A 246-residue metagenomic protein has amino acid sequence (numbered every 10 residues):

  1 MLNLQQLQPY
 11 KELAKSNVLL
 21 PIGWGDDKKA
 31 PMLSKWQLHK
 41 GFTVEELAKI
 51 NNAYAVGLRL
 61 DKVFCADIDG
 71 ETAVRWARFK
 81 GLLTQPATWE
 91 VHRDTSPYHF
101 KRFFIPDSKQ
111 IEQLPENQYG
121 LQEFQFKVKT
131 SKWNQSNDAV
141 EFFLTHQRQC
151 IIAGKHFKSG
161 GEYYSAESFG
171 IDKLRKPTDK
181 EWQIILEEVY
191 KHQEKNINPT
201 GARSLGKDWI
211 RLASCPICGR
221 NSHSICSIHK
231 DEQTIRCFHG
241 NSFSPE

Functional and structural regions predicted by a protein language model:
M1-I197, C218: Conserved phosphate/metal-binding and DNA-contacting active-site motifs used in DNA phosphodiester-bond processing
A66, I197-E246: Non-catalytic accessory segments of DNA primases and related replication-initiation nucleases
